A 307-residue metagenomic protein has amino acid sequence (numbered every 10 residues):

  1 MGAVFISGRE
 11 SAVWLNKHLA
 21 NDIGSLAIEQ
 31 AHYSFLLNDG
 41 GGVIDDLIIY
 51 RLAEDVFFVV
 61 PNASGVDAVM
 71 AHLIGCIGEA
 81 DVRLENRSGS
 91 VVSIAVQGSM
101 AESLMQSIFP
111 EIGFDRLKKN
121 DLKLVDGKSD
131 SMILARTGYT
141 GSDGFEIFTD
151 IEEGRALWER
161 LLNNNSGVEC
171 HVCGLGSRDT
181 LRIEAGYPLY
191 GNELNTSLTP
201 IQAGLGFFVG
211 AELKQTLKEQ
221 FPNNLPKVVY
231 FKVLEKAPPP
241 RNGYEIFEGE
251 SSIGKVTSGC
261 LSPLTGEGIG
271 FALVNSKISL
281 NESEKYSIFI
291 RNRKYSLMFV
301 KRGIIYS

Functional and structural regions predicted by a protein language model:
I6: Short hydrophobic beta-strand that contains or immediately precedes a catalytic carboxylate
R9-V43, A101-D130: Internal amphipathic helical hairpin motif
D22-C76: Well-ordered mid-protein domain cores that form the structural environment of catalytic cofactors
L52-S307: Conserved, structured C-terminal
